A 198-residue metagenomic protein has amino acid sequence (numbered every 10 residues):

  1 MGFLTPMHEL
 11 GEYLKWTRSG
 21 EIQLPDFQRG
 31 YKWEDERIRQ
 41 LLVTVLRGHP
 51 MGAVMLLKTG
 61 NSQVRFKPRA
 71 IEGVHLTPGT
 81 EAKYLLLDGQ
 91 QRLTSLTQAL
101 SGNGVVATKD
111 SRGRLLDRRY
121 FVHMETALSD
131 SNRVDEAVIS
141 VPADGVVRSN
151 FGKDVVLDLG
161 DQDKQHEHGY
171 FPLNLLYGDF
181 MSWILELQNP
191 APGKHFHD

Functional and structural regions predicted by a protein language model:
G2-D35, R39-D198: Basic- and aromatic-enriched surface patches that contact anionic nucleotides/nucleic acids
